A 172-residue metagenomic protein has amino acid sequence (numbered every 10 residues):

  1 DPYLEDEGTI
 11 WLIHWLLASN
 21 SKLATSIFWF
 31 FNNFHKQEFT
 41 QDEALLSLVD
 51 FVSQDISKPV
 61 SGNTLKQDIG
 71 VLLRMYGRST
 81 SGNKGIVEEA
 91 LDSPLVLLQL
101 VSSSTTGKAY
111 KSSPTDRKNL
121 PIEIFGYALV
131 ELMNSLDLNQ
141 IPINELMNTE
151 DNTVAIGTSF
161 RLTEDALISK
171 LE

Functional and structural regions predicted by a protein language model:
D1-E172: Donor-sugar nucleotide-binding helix/loop cap in glycosyltransferases
